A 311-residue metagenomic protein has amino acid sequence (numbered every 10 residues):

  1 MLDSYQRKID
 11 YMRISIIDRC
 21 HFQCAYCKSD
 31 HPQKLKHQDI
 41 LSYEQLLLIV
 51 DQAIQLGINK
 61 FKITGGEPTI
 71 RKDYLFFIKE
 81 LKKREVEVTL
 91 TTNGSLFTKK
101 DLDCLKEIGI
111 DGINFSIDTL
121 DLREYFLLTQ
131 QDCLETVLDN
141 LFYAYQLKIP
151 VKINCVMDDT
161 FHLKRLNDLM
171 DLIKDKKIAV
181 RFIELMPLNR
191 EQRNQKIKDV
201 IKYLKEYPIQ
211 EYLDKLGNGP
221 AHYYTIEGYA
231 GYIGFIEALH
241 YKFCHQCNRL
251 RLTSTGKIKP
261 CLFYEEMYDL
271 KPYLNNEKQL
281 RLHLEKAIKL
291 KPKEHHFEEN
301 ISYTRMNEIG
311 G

Functional and structural regions predicted by a protein language model:
M1-S15, Q23, Q55, A221-Y223 (+5 more regions): N-terminal [4Fe-4S]-dependent radical SAM core
S4-Y43: Canonical Radical SAM [4Fe-4S] cluster-binding loop centered on the CxxxCxxC motif and its immediate flanking residues
I16, I63, G256: Conserved, mostly hydrophobic/aromatic
I16, L35, E67-I70, D158-F161 (+1 more regions): Short, small-residue-enriched loops and turns at beta-alpha junctions that line or gate enzyme active sites
F22, L122-R123, K242, Y268: Glycine-centered loop/turn positions within well-structured domains that cap or flank conserved ligand/cofactor-binding
P32-K36, D121-L128, N189-E191, D269-L270: A short acidic, helix-capping loop that chelates divalent metal ions and anchors anionic groups
I40-I63, E67-I183: Radical SAM/AdoMet-radical enzyme domain recognition
N189-E299: Accessory C-terminal segments flanking Radical SAM cores
